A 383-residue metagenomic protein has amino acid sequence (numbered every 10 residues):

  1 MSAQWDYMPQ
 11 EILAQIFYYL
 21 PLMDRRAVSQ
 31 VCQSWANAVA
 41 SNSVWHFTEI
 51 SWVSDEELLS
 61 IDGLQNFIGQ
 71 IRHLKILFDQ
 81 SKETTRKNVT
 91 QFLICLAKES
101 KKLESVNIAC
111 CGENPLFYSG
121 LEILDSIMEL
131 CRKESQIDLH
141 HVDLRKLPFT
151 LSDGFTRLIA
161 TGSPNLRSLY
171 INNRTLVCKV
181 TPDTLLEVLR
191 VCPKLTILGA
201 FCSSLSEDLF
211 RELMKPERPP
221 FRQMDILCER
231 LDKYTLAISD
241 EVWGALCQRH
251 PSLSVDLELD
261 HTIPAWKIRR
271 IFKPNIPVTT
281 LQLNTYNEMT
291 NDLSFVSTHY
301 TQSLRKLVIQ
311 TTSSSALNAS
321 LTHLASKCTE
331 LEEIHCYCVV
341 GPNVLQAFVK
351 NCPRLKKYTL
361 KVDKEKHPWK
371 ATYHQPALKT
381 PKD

Functional and structural regions predicted by a protein language model:
M1-D383: The conserved beta-strand core of Leucine-Rich Repeat
